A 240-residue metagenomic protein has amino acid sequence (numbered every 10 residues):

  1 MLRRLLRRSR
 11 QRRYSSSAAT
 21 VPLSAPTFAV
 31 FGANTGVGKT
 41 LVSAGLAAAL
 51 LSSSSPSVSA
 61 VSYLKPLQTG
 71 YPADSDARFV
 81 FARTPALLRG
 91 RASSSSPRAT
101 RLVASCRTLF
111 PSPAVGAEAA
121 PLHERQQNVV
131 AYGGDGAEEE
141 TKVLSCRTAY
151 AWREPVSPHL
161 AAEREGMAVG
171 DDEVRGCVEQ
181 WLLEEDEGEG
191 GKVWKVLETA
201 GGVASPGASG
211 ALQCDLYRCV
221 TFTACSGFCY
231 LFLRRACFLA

Functional and structural regions predicted by a protein language model:
M1-A25: N-terminal mitochondrial targeting presequence
V21-A29, A33, L41-A168, D172 (+1 more regions): N-terminal phosphate/diphosphate-binding loop that engages ATP/GTP or pyrophosphate donors across diverse enzyme folds
A25, V58-S59, G190-V193, F222: Short, high-confidence coil segments that cap the C-terminus of an alpha-helix and link into the following beta-strand
T35-V37, G201: Short, glycine/acidic-enriched loop or turn micro-motifs at the edges of active sites
F79, V143, R147, E184-V196: Switch I (G2) and immediately adjacent beta-strands of P-loop GTPase domains
D171-G176, A211-L212: Active-site glycine-rich loop that binds ribose-phosphate moieties when present
V174-E187: Short amphipathic alpha-helices and their capping/turn segments at secondary-structure boundaries
E187, W194, T199-A240: Conserved catalytic-core segment of NTP-binding enzymes
